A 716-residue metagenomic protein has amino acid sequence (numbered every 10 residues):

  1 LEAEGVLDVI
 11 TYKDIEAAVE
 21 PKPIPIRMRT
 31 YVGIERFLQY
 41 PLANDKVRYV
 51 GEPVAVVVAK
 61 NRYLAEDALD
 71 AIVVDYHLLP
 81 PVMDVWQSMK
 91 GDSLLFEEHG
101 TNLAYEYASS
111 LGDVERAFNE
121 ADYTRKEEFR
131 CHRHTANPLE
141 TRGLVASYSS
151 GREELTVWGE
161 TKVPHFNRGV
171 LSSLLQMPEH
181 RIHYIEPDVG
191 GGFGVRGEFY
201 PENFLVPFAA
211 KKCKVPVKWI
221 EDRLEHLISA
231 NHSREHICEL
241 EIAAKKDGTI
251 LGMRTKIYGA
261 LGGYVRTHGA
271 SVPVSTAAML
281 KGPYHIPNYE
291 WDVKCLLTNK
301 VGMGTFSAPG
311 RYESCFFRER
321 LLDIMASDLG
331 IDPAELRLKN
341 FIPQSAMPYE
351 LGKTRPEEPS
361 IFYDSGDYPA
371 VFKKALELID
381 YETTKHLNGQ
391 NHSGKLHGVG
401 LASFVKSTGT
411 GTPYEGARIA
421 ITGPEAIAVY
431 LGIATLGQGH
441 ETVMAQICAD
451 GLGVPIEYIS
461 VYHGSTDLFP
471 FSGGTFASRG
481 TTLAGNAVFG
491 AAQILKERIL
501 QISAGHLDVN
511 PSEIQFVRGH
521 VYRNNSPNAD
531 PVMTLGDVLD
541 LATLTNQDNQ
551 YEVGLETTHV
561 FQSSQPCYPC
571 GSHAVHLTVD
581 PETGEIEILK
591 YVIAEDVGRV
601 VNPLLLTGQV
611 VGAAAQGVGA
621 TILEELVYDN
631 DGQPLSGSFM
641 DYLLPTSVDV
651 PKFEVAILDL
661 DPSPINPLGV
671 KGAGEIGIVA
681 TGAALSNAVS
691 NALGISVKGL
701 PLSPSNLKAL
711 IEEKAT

Functional and structural regions predicted by a protein language model:
L1-G100, T124, K212: Flexible, low-hydrophobicity surface segments
Y12-D14, I24, Q176-R181, K211-V217 (+3 more regions): C-terminal catalytic domains of large/alpha subunits in multi-subunit enzymes
V19-I24, A68-A71, R168-V170, F193-F199 (+12 more regions): Short acidic, glycine/serine/threonine-rich loops at helix termini
I24-F37, N102-L144, S150, E235-R320 (+4 more regions): Glycine-rich loop/linker segments at domain edges
V58-R62, P201-P207, C238-T249: Active-site-proximal alpha-helical scaffold in enzymes
K90-L175, P343-A426, Q446, L635-I657: Helix-loop-helix junctions that connect adjacent transmembrane helices in secondary transporters/permeases, recognized
D188, G192-K214, K218-I220, H440-I447: Thiamine diphosphate
